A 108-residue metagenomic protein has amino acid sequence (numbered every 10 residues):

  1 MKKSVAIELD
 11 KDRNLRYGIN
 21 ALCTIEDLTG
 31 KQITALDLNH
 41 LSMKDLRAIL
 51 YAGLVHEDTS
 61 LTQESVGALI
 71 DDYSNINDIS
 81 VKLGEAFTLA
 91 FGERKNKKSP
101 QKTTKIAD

Functional and structural regions predicted by a protein language model:
M1-S4, C23-H40, K44, H56-D108: Charged interaction scaffolds used for protein-protein
I7-D12: Glycine-centered positions within short beta-strands or beta-hairpins
L15: Short N-terminal binding/cap micro-motifs at the start of the first secondary-structure element
G18: Residue-level signal for threonine
L50: A residue-level signal for conserved active-site and pocket-lining positions in enzyme catalytic cores
G53: Conserved active-site "lid/cap" helical segment
